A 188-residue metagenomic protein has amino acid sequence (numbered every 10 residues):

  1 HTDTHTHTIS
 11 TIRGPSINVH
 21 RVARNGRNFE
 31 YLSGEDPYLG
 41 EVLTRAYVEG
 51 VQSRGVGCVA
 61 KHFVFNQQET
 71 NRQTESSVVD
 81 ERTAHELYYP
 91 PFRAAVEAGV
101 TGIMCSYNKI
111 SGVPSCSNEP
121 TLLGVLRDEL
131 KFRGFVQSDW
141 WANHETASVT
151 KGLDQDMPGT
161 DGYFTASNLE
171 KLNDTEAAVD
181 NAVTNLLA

Functional and structural regions predicted by a protein language model:
H1-A188: Glycoside hydrolase catalytic-domain context in secreted enzymes
